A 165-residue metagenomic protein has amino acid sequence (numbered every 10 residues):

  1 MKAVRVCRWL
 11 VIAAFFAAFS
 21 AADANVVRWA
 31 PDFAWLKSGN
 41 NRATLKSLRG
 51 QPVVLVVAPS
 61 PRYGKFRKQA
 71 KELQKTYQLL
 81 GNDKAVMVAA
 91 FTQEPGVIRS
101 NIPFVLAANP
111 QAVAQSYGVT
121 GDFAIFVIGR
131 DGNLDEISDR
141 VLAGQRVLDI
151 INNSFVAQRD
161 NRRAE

Functional and structural regions predicted by a protein language model:
K2-W9, A18-E165: Non-catalytic interaction/Regulatory regions outside core domains
A13: …; additionally, a secondary subgroup of soluble metalloenzymes is captured
